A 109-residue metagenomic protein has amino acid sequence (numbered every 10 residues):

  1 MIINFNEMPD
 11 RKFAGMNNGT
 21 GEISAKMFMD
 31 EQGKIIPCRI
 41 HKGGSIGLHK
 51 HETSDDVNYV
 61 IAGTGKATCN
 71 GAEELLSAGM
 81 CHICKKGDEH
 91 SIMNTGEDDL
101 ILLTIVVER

Functional and structural regions predicted by a protein language model:
M1-Q32, G47: A short, N-terminal "cap"/entry segment at the start of jelly-roll beta-barrel domains of the cupin/DSBH fold
K34-H51: Conserved short histidine dyad/triad with adjacent acidic residue
K42, T53, A72, D88-E89 (+1 more regions): A generic "binding-loop/recognition-motif" signal
S45-I46, G63-C69: Short beta-strand segments in beta-sandwich/barrel cores
T53-G65: Glycine- and acidic-residue-biased ligand/ion/polar-headgroup-sensing regions
K66, K86-R109: Ligand-binding loop in jelly-roll beta-barrel domains
A72-K86: Short acidic-glycine-tyrosine-enriched beta hairpin
